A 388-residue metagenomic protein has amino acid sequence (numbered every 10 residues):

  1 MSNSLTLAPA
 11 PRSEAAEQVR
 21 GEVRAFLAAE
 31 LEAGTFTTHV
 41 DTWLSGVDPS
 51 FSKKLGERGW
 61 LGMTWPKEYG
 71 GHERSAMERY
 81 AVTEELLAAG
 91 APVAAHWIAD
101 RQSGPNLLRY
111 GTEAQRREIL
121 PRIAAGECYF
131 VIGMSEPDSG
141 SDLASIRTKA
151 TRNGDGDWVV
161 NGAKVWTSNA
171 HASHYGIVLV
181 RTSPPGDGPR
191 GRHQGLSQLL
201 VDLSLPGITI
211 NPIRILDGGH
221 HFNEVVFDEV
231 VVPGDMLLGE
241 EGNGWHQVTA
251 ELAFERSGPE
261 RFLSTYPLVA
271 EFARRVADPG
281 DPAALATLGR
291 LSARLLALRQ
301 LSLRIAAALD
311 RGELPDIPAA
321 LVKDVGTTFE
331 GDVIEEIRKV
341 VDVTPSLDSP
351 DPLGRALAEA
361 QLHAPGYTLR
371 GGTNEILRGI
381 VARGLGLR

Functional and structural regions predicted by a protein language model:
M1-A95, E118, R122, G258 (+4 more regions): Amphipathic, small/basic residue-rich leader segments at the start of a protein or domain
S2-R12, A81-V82, Q102, Q247-T249 (+3 more regions): Glycine-rich phosphate/cofactor-binding loops in nucleotide/flavin-utilizing enzymes
L7-E14, I208-Q300, Y367: Glycine-rich beta->alpha junctions and the first turn(s) of the following alpha-helix
T35-T42, P282-L285, L296-P352: C-terminal helix-coil-helix/basic helical segment that borders enzyme active sites and/or dimer interfaces and provides
E57-R117, P121-G126, N169-Y175, E255 (+3 more regions): Internal helix-loop-helix
G126-M134: A short, Trp-centered hydrophobic/proline-enriched beta-strand micro-motif
I146-R147, D157-I210: A short core secondary-structure module
V165-A170, L216-D217, G366-G371: Glycine-rich phosphate/pyrophosphate-binding beta-alpha loops
